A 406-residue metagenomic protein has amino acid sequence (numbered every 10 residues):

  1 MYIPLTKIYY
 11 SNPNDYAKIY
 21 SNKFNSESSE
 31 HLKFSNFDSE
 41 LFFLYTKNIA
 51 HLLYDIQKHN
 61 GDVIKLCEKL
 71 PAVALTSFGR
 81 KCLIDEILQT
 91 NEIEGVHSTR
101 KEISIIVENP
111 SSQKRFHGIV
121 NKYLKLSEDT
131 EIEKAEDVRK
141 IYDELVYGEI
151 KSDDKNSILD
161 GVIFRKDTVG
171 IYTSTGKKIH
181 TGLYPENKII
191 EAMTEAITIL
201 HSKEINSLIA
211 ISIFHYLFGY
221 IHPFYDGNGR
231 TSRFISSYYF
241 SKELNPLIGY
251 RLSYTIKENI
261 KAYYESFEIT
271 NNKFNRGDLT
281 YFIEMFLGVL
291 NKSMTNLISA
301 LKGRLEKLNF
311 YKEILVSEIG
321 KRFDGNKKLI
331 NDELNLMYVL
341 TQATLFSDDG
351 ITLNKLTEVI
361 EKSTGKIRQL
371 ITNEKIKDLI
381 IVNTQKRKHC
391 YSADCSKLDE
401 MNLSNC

Functional and structural regions predicted by a protein language model:
M1-C406: FIC/Doc superfamily catalytic core
